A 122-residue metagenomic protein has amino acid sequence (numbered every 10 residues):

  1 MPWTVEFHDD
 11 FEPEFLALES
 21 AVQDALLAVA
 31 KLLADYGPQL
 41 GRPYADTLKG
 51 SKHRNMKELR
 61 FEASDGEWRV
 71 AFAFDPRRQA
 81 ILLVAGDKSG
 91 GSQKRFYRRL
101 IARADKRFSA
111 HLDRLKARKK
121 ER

Functional and structural regions predicted by a protein language model:
M1-E67, P76-A80, D87-R122: Basic, Lys/Arg-enriched alpha-helical interface segments
